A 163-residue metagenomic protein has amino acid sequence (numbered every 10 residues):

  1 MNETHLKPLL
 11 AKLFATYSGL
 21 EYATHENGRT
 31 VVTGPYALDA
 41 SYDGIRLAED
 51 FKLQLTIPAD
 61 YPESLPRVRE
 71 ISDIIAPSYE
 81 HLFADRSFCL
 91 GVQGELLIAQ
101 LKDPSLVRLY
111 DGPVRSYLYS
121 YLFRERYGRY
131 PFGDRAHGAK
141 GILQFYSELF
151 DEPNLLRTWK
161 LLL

Functional and structural regions predicted by a protein language model:
E3, A11-G112, F123, Y130-P131: Compact alpha/beta protein-protein interaction domains typified by the UBC
Y117-R126: Flexible helix-coil linker/hinge segments at domain or subdomain boundaries
Y127-L163: Charge-rich (especially acidic), low-complexity segments
